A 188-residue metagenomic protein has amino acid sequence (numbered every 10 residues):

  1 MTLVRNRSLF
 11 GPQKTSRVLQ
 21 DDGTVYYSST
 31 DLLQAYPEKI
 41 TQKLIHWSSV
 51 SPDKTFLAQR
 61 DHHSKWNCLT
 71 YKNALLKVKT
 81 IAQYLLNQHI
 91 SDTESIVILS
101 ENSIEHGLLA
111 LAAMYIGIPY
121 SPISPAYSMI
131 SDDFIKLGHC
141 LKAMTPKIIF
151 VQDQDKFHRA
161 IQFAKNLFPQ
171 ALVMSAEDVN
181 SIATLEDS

Functional and structural regions predicted by a protein language model:
S16-V25, K43-T70: AMP-dependent adenylate-forming
L32-A35, L57-L111, S128-G138, A183-S188: Conserved AMP-binding/adenylate-forming core of the ANL superfamily
P52-T55, V173-S188: Conserved pre-ATP/AMP-binding loop-to-beta segment of ANL
S100-N102, Q152-Q154, E177-D178: Helix N-cap/beta->alpha junction signal
G117: Structured binding elements
P122, Y127-Q152, K156-F163, I182-L185: Conserved ATP-dependent adenylate/AMP-binding module captured primarily in the ANL superfamily
A160-A176: Short acidic, glycine/proline-enriched helix-loop-strand junctions
